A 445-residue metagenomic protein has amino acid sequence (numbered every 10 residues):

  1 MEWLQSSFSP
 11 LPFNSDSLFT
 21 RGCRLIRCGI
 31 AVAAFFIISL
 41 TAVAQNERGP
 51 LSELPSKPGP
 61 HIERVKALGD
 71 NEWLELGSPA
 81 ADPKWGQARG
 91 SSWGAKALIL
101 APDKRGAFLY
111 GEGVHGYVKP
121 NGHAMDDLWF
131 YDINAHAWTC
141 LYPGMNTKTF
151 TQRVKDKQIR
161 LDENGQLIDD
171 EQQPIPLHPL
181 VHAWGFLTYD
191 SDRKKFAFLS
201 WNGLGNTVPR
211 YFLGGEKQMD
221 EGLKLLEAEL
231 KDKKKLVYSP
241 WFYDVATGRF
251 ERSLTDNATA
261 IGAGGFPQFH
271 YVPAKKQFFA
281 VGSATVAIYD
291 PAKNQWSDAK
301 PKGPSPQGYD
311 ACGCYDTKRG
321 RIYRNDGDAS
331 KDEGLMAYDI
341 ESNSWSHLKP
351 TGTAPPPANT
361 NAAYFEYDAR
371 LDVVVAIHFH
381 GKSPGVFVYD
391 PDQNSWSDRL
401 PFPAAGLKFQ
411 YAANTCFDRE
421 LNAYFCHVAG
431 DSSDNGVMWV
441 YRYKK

Functional and structural regions predicted by a protein language model:
M1-L25: N-terminal secretory signal peptides that target proteins for export/translocation
C23, A31-A33, D332: Hydrophobic alpha-helical segments and their boundary regions
G29-S39: Bacterial N-terminal signal peptides
L40-A44: Sec/Tat signal peptide C-region and signal peptidase I cleavage site
Q45-K445: Kelch-like beta-propeller repeat domains
